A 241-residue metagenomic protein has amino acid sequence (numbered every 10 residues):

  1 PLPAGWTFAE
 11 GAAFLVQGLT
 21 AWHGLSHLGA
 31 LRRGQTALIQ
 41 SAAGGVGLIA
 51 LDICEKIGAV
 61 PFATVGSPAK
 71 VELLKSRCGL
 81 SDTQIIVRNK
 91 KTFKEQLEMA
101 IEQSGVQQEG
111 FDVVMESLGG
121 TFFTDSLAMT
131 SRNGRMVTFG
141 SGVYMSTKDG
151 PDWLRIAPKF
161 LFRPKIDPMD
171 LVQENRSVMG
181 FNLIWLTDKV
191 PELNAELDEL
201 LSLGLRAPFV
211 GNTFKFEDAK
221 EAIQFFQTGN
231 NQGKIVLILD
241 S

Functional and structural regions predicted by a protein language model:
P1-S241: Terminal helix/beta-alpha structural elements that buttress the NAD(P)+-binding lobe
